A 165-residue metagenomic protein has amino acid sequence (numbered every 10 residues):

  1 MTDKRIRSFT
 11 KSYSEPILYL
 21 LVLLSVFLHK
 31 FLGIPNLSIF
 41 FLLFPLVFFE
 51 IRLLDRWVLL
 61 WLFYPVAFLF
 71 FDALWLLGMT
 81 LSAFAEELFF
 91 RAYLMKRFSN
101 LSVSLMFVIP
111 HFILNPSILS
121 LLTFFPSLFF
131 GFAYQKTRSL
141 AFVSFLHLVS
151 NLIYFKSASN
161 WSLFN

Functional and structural regions predicted by a protein language model:
M1-A83, L152-F164: Specific transmembrane helices
Y64, L69-N165: Transmembrane helix-loop-helix hairpins at the membrane interface of multi-pass integral membrane proteins
